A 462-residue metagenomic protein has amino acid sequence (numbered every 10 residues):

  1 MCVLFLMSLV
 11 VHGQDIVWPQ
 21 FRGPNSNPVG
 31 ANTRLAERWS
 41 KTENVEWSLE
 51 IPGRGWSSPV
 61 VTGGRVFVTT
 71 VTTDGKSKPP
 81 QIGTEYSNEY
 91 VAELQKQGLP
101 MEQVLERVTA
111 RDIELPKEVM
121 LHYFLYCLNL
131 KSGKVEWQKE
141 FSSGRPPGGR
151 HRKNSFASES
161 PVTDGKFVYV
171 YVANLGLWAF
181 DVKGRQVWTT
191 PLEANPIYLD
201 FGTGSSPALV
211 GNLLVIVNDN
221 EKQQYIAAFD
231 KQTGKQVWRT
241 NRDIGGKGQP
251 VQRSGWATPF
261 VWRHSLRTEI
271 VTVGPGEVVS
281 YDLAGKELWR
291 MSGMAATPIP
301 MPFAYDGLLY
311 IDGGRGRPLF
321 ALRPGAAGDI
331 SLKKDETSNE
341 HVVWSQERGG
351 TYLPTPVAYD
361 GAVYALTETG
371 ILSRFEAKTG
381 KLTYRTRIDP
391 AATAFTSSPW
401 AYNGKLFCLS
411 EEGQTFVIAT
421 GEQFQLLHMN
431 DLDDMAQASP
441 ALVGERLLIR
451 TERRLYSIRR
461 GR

Functional and structural regions predicted by a protein language model:
M1-L9: Bacterial N-terminal signal peptides
G13-R462: Noncatalytic, solvent-exposed loop/strand surfaces of beta-propeller-type extracellular/periplasmic domains
